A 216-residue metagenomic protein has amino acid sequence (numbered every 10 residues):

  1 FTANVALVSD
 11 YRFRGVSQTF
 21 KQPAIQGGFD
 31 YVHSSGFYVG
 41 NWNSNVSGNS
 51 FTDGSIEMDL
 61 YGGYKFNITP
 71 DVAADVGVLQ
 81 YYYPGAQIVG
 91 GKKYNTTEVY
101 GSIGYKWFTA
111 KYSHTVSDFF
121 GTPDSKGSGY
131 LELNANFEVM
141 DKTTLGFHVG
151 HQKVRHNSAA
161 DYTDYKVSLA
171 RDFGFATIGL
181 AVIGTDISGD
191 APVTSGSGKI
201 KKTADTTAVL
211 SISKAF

Functional and structural regions predicted by a protein language model:
F1, S35-N41, P70-V76, W107-Y112 (+3 more regions): Repeated loop/turn-to-beta-strand initiation elements of outer-membrane beta-barrel proteins
F1-S47: Short glycine/proline- and aromatic-enriched beta-strand/turn motifs that initiate or cap beta-hairpins
L7-F13, H33, N43-S47, F66 (+7 more regions): Transmembrane beta-strands of outer-membrane beta-barrel pores
K21-I25, G54-M58, K93-V99, G104-K106 (+3 more regions): Residues that define the transmembrane beta-barrel architecture of outer-membrane proteins
G28-D30, Y61-G63, G77, Y100-S102 (+3 more regions): Outer-membrane beta-barrel architecture
S34-K93: Surface-exposed loop and membrane-interface regions of Gram-negative outer-membrane beta-barrel proteins
G90-H156, V182: Detector for outer-membrane/organellar transmembrane beta-barrel domains, recognizing the amphipathic beta-strand
K106, V167, R171-A176, V182 (+1 more regions): Outer-membrane beta-barrel "beta-signal"
